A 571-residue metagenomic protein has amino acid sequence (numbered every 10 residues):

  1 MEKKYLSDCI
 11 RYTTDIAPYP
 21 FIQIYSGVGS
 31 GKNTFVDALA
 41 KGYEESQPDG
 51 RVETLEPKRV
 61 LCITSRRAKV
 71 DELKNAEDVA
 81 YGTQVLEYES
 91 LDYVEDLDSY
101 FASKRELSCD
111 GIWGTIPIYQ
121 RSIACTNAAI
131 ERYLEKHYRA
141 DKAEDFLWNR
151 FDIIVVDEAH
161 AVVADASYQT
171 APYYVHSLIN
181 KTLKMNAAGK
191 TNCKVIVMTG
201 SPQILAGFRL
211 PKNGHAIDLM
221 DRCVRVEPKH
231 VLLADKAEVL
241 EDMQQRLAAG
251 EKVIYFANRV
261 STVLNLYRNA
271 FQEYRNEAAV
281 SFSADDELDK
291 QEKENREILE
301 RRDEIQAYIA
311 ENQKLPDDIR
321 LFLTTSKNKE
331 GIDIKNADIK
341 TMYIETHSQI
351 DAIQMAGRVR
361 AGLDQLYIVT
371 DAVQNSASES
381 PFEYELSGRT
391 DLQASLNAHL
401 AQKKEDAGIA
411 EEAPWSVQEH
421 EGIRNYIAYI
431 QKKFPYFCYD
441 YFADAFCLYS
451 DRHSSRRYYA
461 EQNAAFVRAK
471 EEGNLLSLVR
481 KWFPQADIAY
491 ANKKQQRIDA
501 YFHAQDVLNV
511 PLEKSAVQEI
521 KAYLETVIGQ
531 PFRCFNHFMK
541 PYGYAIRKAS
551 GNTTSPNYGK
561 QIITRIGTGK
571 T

Functional and structural regions predicted by a protein language model:
I16, L39-A40, F382-T571: The feature captures the C-terminal accessory region of ATP-dependent helicases and related nucleic-acid translocases
V60-V70, R246-A270: Conserved strand-helix element at the start of the C-terminal RecA-like helicase core
D78-E135, I305-I309: Inter-Walker segment of RecA-like/P-loop motor cores
E144-N180: SF2 helicase catalytic motif II
P202-R246: Interdomain hinge/linker at the junction between the two RecA-like core domains of SF2 helicases
E287-T324: Conserved helicase ATPase core of P-loop NTP-dependent helicases/translocases
D333-E345, L366-I368: A short beta-strand element within the Helicase C-terminal
E345-L366: Conserved SF2 helicase motif VI
